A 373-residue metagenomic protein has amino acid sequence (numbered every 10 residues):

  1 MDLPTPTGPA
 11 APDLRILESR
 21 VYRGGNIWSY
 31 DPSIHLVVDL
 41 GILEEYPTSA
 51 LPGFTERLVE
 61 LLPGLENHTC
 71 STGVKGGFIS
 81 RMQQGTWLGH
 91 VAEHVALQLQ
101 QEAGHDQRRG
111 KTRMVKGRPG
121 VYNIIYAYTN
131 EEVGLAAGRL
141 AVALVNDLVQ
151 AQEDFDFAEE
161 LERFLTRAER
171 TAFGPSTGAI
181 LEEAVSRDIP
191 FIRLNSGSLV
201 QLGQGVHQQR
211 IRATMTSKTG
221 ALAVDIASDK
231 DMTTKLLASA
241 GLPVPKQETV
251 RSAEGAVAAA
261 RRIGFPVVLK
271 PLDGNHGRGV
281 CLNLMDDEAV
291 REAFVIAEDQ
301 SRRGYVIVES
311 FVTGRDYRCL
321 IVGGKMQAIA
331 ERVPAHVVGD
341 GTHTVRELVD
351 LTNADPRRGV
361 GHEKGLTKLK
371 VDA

Functional and structural regions predicted by a protein language model:
M1-E160, R167-E169: Long, compositionally biased, glycine/small-hydrophobic-enriched stretches that function as flexible linkers, tethers
D2, P52-T55, V59, Q208-A373: Active-site nucleotide/adenylate-binding loops and adjacent lid/helix of ATP-dependent enzymes
L36-V38, I124, A141, L202 (+3 more regions): Generic structural hydrophobic/aromatic packing signal, biased to beta-strands
L62, E66, A103, V145 (+7 more regions): Generic secondary-structure transition motif, activating predominantly at the C-termini of alpha-helices
K75-M82, L199-G203, H276-D286: Short low-complexity stretches enriched in small and charged residues
Q100-D106, I180-E183, V308-S310: Short, solvent-exposed secondary-structure boundary motifs
P119-V121, I125-R262, N275: Conserved N-proximal alpha/beta basic substrate-recognition cap immediately N-terminal to, or forming the N-lobe
